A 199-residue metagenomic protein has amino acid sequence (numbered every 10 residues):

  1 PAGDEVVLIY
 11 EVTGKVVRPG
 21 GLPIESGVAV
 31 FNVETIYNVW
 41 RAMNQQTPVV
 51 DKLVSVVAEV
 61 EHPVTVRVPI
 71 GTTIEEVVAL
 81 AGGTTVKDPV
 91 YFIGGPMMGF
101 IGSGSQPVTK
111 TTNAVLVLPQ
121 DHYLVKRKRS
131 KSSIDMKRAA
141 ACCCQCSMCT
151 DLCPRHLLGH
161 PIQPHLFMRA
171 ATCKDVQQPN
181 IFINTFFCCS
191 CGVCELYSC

Functional and structural regions predicted by a protein language model:
P1-I74, L80-K87, G95: Hydrophobic alpha-helical positions that pack around
A2-D4, H62-P63, E75-E76, T85 (+6 more regions): Flexible loop/turn segments at secondary-structure boundaries
V7-V12, N44-Q46, D88-S147: Active-site gating/interface segments in enzymes
S26-V30, V64-P69, S130-C144, L158: A short glycine-/small-residue-rich loop at the edge of a beta-strand within enzyme catalytic domains
D51-L53, P63, D88, T112 (+4 more regions): Active-site lining segments that contact anionic ligands and/or coordinate catalytic metals
S55, T65-R67, E76, F92 (+4 more regions): Structured core elements
V66, S105-P107, N180, C188: Replace "in large, NTP-powered and nucleic-acid-processing enzymes" with "in large, NTP-powered factors and other
L118-A140, T150, R155-C199: Ferredoxin-type iron-sulfur electron-transfer modules in oxidoreductases and energy-metabolism complexes
